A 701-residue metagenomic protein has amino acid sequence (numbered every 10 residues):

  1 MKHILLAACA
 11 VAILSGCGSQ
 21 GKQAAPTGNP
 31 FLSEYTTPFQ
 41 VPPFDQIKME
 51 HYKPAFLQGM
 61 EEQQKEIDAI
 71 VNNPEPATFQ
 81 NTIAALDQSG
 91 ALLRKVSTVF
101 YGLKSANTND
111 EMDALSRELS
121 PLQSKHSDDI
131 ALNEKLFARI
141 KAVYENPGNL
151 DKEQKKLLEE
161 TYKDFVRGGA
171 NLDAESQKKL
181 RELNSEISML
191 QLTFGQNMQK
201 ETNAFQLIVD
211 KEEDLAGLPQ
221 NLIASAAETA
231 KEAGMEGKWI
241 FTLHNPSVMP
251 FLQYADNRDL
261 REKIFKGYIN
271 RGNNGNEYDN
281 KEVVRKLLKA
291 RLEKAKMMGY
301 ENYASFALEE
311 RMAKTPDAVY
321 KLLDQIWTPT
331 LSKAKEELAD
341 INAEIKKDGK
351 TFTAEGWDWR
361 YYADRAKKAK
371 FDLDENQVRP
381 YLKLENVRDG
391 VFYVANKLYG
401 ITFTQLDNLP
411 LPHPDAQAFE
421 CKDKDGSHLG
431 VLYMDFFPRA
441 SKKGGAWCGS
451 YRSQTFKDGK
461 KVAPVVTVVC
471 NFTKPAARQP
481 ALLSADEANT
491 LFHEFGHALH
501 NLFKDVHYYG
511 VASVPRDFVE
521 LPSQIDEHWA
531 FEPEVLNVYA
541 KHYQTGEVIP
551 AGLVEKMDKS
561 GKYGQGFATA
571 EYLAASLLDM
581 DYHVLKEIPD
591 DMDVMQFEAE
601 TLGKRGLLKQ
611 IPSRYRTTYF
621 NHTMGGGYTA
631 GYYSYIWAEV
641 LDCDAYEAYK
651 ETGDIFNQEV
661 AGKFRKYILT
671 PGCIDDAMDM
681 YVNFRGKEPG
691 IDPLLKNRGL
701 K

Functional and structural regions predicted by a protein language model:
I4-A12: Sec-dependent N-terminal signal peptides
L14-G16: C-terminal motif of bacterial Sec signal peptides marking the signal peptidase cleavage site
Q23-H51, Q58, K238, N386 (+9 more regions): C-terminal, non-catalytic "cap/extension" segments appended to globular domains
Q23-P219: N-terminal helix-rich structural modules
T36-H51, F100-L119, I140-E182, T242-E282 (+6 more regions): Short His/Asp/Glu-rich catalytic/ion-coordination signatures at enzyme active sites or charged loops
L157, Q196, K200-T242, A290 (+6 more regions): Active-site-proximal, well-structured secondary-structure segments within enzyme catalytic domains
E301, G496-Y508: Catalytic Zn2+-binding segment of zinc metalloproteases
T473-F492: Short pre-active-site segment immediately N-terminal to the catalytic Zn-binding motif
